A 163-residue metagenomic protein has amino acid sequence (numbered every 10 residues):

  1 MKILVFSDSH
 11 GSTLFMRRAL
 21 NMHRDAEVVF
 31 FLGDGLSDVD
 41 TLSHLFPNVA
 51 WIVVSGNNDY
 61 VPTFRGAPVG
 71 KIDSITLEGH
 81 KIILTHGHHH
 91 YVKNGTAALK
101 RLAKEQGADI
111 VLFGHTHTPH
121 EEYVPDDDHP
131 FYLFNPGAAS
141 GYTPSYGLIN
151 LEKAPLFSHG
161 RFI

Functional and structural regions predicted by a protein language model:
M1-F46, R65-G70, S140, P144-S145 (+2 more regions): N-terminal active-site segment of His-dependent metallophosphoesterases
I3, L77-E78, R101-G107, D126-I163: Binuclear metal-dependent phosphoesterase catalytic core
V5-S7, V28-D34, I52-N57, I83-H86 (+2 more regions): Active-site neighborhood of phospho(di)ester-bond hydrolases with catalytic His/Asp-centered motifs
H10-L14, L36-D40, N58-T63, H89-G95 (+2 more regions): Active-site environment of divalent metal-dependent phosphoester hydrolases
P47-W51, H129-F131: A short helix->loop->beta-strand "cap" motif at the edges of active sites that frequently abuts
I52-K93: Helix-adjacent hinge/juxtasegments
K71-D73, P119, G147: Residue-level detector of beta-strand structural context in well-folded domains
E78-F113, T118: Mid-chain, well-packed structural core segment of small domains
